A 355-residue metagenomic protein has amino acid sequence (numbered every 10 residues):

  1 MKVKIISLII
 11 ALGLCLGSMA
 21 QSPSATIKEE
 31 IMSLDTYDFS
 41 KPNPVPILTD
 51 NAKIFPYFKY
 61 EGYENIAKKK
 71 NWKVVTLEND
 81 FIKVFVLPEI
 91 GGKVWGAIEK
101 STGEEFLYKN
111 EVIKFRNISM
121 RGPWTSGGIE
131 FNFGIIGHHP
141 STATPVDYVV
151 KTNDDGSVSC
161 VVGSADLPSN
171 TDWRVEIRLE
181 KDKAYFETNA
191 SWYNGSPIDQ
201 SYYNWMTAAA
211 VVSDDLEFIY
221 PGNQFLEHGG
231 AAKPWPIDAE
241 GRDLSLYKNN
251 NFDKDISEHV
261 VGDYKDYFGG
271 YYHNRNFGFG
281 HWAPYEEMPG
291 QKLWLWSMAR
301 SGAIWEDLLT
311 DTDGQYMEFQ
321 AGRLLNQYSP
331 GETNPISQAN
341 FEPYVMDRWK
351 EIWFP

Functional and structural regions predicted by a protein language model:
M1-S7: Bacterial N-terminal signal peptides that target proteins for export
S7-G17: Bacterial N-terminal signal peptides
S18-A20, S24: Boundary at the C-terminal end of the N-terminal hydrophobic targeting segment
E30-M32, V75, F85-I90, G96 (+4 more regions): A contiguous, surface-exposed recognition patch within enzymatic or periplasmic domains that forms
P44-K70, V74-E78, S126-A184, A303-P335: Extended, loop-rich substrate-binding clefts of extracytoplasmic carbohydrate-active enzymes
S101-R121: Active-site-surrounding "flap" and adjacent substrate/cofactor-binding loops of secreted or lumenal enzymes, prototyped
S164, A190-W192, V345-P355: Short, hydrophobic/aromatic-enriched beta-strand segments in well-ordered soluble domains
